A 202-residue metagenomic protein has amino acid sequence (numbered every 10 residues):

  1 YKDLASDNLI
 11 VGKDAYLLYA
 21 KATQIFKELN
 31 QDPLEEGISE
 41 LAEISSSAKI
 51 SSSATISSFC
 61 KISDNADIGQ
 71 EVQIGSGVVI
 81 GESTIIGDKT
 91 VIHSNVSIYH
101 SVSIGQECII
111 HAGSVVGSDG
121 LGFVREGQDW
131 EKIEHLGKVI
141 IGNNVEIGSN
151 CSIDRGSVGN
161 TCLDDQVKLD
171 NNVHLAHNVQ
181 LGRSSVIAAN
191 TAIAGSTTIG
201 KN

Functional and structural regions predicted by a protein language model:
Y1-S46: Short, basic phosphate-binding NTP loop
G37-N202: Structural signal for interior beta-strand "rungs" in well-ordered beta-sheet cores of soluble enzyme domains
